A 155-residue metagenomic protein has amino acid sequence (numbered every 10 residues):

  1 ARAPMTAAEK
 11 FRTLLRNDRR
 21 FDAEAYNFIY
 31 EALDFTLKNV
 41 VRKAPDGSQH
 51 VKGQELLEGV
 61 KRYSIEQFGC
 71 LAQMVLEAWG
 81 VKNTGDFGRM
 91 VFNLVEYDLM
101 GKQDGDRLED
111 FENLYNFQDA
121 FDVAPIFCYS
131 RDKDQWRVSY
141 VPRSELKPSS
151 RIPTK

Functional and structural regions predicted by a protein language model:
A3-K155: Non-transmembrane, aqueous-exposed alpha-helical and coiled segments at domain scale
